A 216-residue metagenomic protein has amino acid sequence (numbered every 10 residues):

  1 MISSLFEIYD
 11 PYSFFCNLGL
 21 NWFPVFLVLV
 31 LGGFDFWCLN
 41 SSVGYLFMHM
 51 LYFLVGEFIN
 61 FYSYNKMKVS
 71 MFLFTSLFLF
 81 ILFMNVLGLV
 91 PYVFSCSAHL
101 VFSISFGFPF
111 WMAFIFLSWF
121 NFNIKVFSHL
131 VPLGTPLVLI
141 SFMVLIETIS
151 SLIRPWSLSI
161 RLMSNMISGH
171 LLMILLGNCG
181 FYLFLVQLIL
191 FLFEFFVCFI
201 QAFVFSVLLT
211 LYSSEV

Functional and structural regions predicted by a protein language model:
M1-V216: Core, highly hydrophobic multi-pass alpha-helical transmembrane subunits of bioenergetic inner membranes
